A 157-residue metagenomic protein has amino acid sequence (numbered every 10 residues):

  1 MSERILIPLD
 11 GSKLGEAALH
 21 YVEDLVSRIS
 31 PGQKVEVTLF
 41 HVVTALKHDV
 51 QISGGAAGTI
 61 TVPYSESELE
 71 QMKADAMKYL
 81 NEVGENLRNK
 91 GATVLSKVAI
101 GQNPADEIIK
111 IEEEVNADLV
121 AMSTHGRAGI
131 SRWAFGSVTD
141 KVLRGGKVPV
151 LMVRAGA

Functional and structural regions predicted by a protein language model:
M1-P63, R88: Small/aliphatic-rich secondary-structure junction motif
L6-I7, V22, V37-L39, Y79 (+5 more regions): Short, structured motif recognition centered on aromatic/hydrophobic residues
K13, A17, D24, N89-G91 (+4 more regions): Extended intrinsically disordered, low-complexity coil regions enriched in Ser, Thr, Gly, Ala and often Pro
D24, E82-V120: Structural beta-alpha unit
V42-T44, G101, A155: Active-site loop/turn elements of alpha/beta-hydrolase fold enzymes, especially the short glycine-/histidine-rich
I60-K78: A short acidic, glycine-rich active-site loop that binds or catalyzes chemistry on phosphate/adenosine moieties
L119, S123-K141: Glycine-rich, Arg-bearing micro-motifs that act as flexible, cationic patches
